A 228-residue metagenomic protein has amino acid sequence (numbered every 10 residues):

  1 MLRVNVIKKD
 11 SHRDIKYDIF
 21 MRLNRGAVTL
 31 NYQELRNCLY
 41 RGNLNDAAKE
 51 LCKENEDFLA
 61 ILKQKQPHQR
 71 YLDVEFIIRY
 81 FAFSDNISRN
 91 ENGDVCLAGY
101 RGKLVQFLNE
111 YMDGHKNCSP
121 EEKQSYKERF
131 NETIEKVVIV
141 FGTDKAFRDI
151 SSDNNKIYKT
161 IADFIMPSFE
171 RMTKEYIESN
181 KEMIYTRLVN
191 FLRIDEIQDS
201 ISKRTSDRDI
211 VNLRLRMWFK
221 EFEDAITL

Functional and structural regions predicted by a protein language model:
M1-N109, E178, E182-L213, K220 (+1 more regions): Basic- and aromatic-enriched surface patches that contact anionic nucleotides/nucleic acids
A48, F130-T133, W218: Short, Φ-rich (hydrophobic/aromatic) sequence segments
R70, K123-F130, N154-A162, I177 (+2 more regions): Short amphipathic alpha-helix initiation/capping segments at coil-to-helix junctions
D94-D144, I150-D153, I161: Small-residue-rich helix-loop
F141-E196: C-terminal hydrophobic structural anchor segments that stabilize assembly/packing rather than catalytic chemistry
